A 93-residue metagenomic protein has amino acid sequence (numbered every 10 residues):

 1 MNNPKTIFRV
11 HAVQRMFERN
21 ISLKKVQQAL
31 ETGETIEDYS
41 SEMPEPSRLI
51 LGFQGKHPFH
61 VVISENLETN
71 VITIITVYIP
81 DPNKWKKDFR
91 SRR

Functional and structural regions predicted by a protein language model:
M1-R93: Ribonuclease/tRNase effector modules and their secretory precursors
